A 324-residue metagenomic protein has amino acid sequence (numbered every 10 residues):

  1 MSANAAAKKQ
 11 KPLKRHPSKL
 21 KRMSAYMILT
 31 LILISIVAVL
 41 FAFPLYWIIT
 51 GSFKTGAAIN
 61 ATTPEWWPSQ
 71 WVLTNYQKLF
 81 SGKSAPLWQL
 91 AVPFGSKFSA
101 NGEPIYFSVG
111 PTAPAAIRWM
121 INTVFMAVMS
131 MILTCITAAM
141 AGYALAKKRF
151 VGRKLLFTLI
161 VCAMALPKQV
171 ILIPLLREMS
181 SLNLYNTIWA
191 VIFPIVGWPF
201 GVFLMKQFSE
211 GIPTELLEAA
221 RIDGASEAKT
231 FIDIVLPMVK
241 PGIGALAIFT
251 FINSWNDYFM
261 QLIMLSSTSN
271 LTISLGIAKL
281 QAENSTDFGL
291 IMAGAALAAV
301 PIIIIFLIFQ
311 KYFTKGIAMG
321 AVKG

Functional and structural regions predicted by a protein language model:
M1-K21: Short, Lys/Arg-rich, polar N-terminal cytosolic tail immediately upstream of the first transmembrane signal-anchor
S18, Y26-G324: A structural signal for multi-pass alpha-helical bundles of membrane permease subunits that mediate small-molecule
